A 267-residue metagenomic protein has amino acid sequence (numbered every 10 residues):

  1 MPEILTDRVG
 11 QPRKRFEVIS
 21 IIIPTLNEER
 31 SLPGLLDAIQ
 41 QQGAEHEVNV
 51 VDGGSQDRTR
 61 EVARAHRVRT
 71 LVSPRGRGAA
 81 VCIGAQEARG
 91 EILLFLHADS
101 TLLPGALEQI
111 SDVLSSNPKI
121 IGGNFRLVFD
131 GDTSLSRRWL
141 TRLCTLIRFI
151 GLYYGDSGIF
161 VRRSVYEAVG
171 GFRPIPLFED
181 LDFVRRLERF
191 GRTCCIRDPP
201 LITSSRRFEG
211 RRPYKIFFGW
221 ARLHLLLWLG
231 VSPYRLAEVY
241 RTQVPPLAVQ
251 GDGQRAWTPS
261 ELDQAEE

Functional and structural regions predicted by a protein language model:
M1-A38: N-proximal low-complexity "stem/linker" segments adjacent to membrane-targeting elements
P2-R8, P12-K14, R185-E267: Hydrophobic helical membrane-anchoring modules
D37-H46: Short, acidic, metal-binding catalytic loop of nucleotide-sugar glycosyltransferases
D52-R60, S100: A conserved acidic beta->alpha catalytic loop
V72-A88: Glycine-rich, basic loop-to-helix element that forms the pyrophosphate-binding segment of sugar-nucleotide handling
L93: Short aromatic/hydrophobic "clamp" motif used to bind/position activated sugar donors
G105-L135: Conserved donor NDP-sugar-binding/catalytic core segment of glycosyltransferases
L177-F183: Acidic donor-binding loop at a coil-to-helix junction in glycosyltransferase catalytic cores that engages
